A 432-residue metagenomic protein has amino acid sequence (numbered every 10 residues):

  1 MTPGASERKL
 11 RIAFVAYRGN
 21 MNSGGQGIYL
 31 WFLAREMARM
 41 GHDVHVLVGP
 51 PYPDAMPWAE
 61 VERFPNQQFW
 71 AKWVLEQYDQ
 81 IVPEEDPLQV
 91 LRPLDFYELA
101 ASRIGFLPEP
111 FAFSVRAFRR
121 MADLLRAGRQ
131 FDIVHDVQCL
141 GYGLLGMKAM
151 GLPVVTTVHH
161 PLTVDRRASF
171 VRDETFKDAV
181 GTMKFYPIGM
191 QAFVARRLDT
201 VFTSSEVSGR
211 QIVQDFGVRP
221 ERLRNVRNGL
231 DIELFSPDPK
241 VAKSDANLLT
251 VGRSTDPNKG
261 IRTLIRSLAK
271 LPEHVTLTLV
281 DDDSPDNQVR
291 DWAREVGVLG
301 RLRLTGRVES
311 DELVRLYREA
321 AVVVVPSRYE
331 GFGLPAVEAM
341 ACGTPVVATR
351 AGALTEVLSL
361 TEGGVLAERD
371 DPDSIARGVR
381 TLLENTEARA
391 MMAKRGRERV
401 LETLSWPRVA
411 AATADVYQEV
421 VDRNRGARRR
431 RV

Functional and structural regions predicted by a protein language model:
Y52, V251, T276-D291, G306: Glycosyltransferase donor-sugar binding loop
Y78-G105, K148-A192, R428: Acceptor-binding helix/loop patch of EC 2.4 sugar-transfer enzymes, predominantly nucleotide-sugar-dependent
V207, G229: Carbohydrate-associated surface elements
V241-K259, I265-A269, T278: Conserved donor-binding/catalytic core segment of Leloir-type glycosyltransferases
R290-D311: Nucleotide-activated donor-binding/catalytic signature segment of Leloir-type glycosyltransferases, i.e., the conserved
R328: Aromatic "clamp/platform" in nucleotide-sugar-dependent glycosyltransferases that forms part of the donor/acceptor
P345-A348: Short hydrophobic beta-strand element within catalytic cores of glycosyltransferases and related nucleotide-activated
L360-P372, T381-E387: Conserved acidic donor-binding segment of nucleotide-sugar-dependent glycosyltransferases
